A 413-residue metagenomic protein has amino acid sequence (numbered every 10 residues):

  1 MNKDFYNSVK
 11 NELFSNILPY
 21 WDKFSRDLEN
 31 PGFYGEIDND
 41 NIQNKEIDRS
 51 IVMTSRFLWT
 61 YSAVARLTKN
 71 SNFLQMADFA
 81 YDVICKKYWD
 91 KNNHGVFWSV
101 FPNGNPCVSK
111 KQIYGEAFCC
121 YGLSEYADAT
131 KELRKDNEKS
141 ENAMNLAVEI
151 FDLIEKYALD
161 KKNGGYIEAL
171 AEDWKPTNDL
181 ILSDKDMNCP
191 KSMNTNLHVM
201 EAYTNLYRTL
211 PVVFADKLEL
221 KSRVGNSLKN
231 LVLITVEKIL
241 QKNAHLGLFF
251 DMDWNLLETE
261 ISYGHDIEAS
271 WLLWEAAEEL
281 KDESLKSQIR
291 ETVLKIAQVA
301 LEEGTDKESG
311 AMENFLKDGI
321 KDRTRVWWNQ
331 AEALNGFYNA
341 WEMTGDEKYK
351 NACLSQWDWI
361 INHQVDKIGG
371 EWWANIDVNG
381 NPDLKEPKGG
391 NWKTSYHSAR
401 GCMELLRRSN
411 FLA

Functional and structural regions predicted by a protein language model:
M1-A413: Glycan-recognition and catalytic cores of secretory/periplasmic carbohydrate-active enzymes
